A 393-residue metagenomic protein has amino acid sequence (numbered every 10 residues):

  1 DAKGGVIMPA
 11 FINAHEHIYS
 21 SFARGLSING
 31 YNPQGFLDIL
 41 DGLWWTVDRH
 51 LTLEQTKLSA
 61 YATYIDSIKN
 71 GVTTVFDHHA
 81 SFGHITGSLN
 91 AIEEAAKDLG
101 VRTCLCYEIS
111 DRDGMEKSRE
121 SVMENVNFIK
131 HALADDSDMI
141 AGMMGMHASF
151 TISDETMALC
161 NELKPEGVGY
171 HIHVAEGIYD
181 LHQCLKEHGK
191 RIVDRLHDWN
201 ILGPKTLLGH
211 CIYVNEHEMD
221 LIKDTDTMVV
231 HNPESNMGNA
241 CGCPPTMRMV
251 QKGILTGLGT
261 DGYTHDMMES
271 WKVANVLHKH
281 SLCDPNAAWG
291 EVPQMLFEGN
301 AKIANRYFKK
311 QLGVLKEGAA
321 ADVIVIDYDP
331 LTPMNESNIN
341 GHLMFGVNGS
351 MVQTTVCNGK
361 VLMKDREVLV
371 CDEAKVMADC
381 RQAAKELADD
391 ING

Functional and structural regions predicted by a protein language model:
D1-M8: Histidine-rich, glycine-flanked metal-binding segment
F22-T56, R112-G114, I178-K205, T225-M228 (+1 more regions): Active-site gating loops and adjacent loop-to-helix segments of metal-dependent hydrolytic enzymes
L26-H78, G83-V101, M123-D135, R381-N392: Alpha-helical scaffold segments that flank or form the walls of functional sites
H79, H84-I212: Metal-coordinating catalytic core of metallo-dependent amide/deamination hydrolases
G100-R102, L163-G169, I201-P204, L221-V230 (+2 more regions): Glycine-enriched alpha-helix->loop->beta-strand junction motifs that scaffold or abut catalytic
I178-K190, E218-K223, A240-M249, T264-L282 (+1 more regions): Histidine/acidic-residue-rich catalytic or RNA/ligand-binding cores of hydrolases and nuclease-related proteins
D198-I201, K205, M247-P330, M344-N348: His/Asp/Glu-enriched, well-ordered alpha-helical/loop segment that forms or immediately abuts the divalent-metal
L296-G393: Active-site microenvironment of metallo-dependent hydrolases
